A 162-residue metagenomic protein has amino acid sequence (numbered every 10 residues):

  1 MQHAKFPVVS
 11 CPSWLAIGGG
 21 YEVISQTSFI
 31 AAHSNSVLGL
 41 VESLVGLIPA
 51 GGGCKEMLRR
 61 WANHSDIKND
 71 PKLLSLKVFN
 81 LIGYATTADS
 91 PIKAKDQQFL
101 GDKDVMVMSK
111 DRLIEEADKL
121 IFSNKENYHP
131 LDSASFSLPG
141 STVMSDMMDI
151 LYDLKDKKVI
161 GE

Functional and structural regions predicted by a protein language model:
M1-S13, G53-N69, L73-S75, N80: An acidic, glycine-rich surface segment that forms the CoA-thioester-binding/catalytic face of crotonase-fold enzymes
Q2-V45: Glycine-rich beta-to-alpha active-site loop
G18, G51, A88: Glycine-rich phosphate-binding loop at the start of an alpha helix
T27-A50, Q98-L113: Gly/Pro- and small hydrophobic-enriched strand-loop and loop-to-helix capping segments that sit at the rims
A31-S34, G51-M57, I121-D132: Short, structured secondary-structure boundary patches
A62-T86, S90, D104, M108-E162: Intrinsically disordered, low-complexity segments enriched in small/flexible residues
